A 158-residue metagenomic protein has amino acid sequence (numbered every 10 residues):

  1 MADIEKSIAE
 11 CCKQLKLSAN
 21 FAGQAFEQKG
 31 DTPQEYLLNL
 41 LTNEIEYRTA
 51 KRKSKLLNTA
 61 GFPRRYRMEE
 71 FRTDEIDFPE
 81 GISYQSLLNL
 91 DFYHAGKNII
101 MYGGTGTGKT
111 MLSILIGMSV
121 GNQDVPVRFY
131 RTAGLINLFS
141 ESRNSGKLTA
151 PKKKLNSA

Functional and structural regions predicted by a protein language model:
M1-E10: Intrinsically disordered, low-complexity and often Lys/Arg-enriched segments
A9-P63: Interdomain "pre-motor" coupling segment immediately N-terminal to P-loop NTPase/helicase cores
Y66-L90: N-terminal pre-Walker A segment at the start of P-loop NTPase domains
D77-Q85, V127-S157: Short glycine-rich substrate-engagement loop in P-loop NTPases that contacts/grips substrate
D91-H94, S119-N122, K152-N156: Conserved catalytic network of the ASCE P-loop NTPase/AAA+ motor domain
G96-L112: Walker A/P-loop nucleotide-binding motif
G117-Y130: Post-Walker A helix-loop "phosphate-sensing" segment adjacent to the P-loop in P-loop NTPases
